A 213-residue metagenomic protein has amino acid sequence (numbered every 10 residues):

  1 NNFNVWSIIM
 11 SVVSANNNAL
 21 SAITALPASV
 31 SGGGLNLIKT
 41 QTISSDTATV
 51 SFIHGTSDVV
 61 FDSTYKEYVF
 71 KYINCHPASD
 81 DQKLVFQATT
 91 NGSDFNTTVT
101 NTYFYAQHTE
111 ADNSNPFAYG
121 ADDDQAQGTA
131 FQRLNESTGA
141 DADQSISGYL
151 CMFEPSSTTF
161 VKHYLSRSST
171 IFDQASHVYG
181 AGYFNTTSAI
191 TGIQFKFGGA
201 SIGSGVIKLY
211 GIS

Functional and structural regions predicted by a protein language model:
N1-I9: Short, Lys/Arg-enriched N-terminal segments with co-localized hydrophobic residues within the first ~10-30 amino acids
S11-S213: Surface-exposed molecular-recognition determinants
